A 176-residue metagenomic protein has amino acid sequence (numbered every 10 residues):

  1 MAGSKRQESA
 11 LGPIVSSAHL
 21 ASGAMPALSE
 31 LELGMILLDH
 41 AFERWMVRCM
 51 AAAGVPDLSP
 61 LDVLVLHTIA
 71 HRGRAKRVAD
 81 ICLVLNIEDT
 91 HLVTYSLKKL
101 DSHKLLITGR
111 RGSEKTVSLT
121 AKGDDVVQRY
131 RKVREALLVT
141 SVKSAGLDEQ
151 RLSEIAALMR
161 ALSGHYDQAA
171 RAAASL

Functional and structural regions predicted by a protein language model:
M1-A24, D148-L176: C-terminal regulatory/oligomerization modules of transcriptional regulators
M1-P56: N-terminal leader segment of winged-helix/HTH proteins
M25-I36, T90, D124-V127, E149-L152: Amphipathic, non-membrane alpha-helical segments in soluble helical-bundle scaffolds
G34, W45, L64-H67, D125: Pre-recognition alpha-helix immediately N-terminal to the DNA-recognition helix within helix-turn-helix or winged-helix
L38, F42, Y130-A145, L158 (+1 more regions): Alpha-helical linker/hinge and terminal dimerization helices associated with HTH transcriptional regulators
V47-E88: N-terminal helix-turn-helix DNA-binding core of bacterial DNA-binding proteins
I87-K99: Short amphipathic alpha-helical interaction segments
K98-S153: Charged, amphipathic alpha-helical coiled-coil/dimerization segments
